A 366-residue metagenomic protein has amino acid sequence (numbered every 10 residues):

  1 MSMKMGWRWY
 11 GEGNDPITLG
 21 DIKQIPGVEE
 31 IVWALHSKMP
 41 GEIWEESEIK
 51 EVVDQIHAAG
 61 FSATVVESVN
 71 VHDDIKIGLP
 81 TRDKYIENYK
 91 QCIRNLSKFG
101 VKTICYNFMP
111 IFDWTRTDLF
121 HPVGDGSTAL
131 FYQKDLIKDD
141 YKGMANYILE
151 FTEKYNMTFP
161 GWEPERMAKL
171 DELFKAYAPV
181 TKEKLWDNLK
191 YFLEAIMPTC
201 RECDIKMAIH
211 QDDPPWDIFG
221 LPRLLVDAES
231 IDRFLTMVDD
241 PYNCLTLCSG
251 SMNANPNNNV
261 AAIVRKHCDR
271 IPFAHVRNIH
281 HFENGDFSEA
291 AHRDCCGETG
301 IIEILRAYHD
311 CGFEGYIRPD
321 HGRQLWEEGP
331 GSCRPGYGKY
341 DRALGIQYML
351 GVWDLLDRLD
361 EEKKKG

Functional and structural regions predicted by a protein language model:
M1-G6, G11-G13, G20, D54-A58 (+7 more regions): Histidine-acidic metal/acid-base catalytic patches
D15-L19, I25-V28, I43-S62: Glycine-rich, positively charged N-terminal anion/phosphate-binding segment
V28-A34, T64-V66, Y106, I209 (+2 more regions): Non-cysteine beta-strand/loop elements that form the S-adenosyl-L-methionine
A34-K50, F219: Glycine-rich, proline-tolerant flexible connector loops at the mouths of alpha/beta enzymes
H36-S37, N70, P110-I111, P214 (+1 more regions): Conserved beta-strand edge residues that scaffold enzyme active sites
P40, D113, E283: Short glycine-rich, flexible loops that bind phosphorylated cofactors or substrates
V65-F99, T103-V123, Q133-A145: Acidic/aromatic-lined carbohydrate-recognition and catalytic surfaces of CAZymes acting on diverse glycans
I111-N188: Extended, charge-rich helix/loop segments that form flexible, surface "patches" used to engage negatively charged
